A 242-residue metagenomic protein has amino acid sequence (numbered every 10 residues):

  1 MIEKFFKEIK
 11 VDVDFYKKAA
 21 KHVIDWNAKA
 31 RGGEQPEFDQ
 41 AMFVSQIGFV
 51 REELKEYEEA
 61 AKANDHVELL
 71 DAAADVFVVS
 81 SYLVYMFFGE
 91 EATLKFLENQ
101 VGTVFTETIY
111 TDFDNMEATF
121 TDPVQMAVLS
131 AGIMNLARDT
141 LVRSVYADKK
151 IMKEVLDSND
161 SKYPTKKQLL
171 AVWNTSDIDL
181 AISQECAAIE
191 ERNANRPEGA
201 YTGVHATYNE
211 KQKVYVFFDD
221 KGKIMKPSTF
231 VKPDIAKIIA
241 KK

Functional and structural regions predicted by a protein language model:
M1-K242: Flexible "arm" and connector segments at domain edges
